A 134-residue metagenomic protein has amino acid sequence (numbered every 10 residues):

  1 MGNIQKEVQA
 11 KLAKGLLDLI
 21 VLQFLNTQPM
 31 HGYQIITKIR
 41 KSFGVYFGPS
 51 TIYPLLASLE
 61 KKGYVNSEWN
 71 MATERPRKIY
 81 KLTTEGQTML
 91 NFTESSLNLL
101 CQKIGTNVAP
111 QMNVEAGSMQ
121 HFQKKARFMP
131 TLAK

Functional and structural regions predicted by a protein language model:
M1-A10: Short, Lys/Arg-enriched N-terminal segment that forms or immediately precedes the first helix of a structured domain
Q9-Y53: N-terminal helix-turn-helix DNA-binding core of bacterial DNA-binding proteins
Y53-E60: Short, hydrophobic-biased segments on the C-terminal half of alpha helices that form "recognition helices"
G63: Glycine-centered, phosphate/nucleic-acid-interacting loop/turn motifs that mediate DNA/RNA or nucleotide
S67: Short beta-strand "wing" residues that participate in macromolecule-binding interfaces
A72-E94: Basic, amphipathic "hinge/linker" alpha-helix immediately C-terminal to the N-terminal HTH DNA-binding motif
N91-K134: Amphipathic alpha-helical dimerization/coiled-coil segments that flank or bridge DNA-binding/regulatory modules
